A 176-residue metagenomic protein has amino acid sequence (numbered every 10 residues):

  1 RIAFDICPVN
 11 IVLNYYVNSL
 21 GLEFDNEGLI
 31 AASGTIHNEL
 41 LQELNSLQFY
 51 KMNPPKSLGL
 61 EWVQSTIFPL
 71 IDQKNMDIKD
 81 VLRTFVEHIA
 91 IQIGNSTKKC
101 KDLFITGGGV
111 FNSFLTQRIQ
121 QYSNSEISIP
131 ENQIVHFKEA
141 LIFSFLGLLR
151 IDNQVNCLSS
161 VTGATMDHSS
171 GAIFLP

Functional and structural regions predicted by a protein language model:
I2-V86, A90, D152, T162 (+1 more regions): Conserved ATP-utilizing enzyme core subdomain
D5-I6, T106, P130-K138, T162-G163: Active-site nucleophile and cofactor-binding loops and adjacent substrate-binding regions of central metabolic enzymes
P8-L13, F85, L115, H136-E139 (+1 more regions): Catalytic-loop motifs flanking and including active-site residues across diverse enzymes
W62-P69, F114-N124: Acidic-glycine-rich active-site phosphate/pyrophosphate-binding loop
I93-K101: Phosphate/pyrophosphate-binding loops at sites that engage ATP/ADP/AMP, CoA/4′-phosphopantetheine, polyphosphate
C100-I119: Glycine-rich phosphate-binding loops at beta-strand->alpha-helix junctions
Q120-I142: Conserved phosphate-binding/catalytic loops in two-lobed NTP-binding clefts
L146-C157: Alpha-helix capping/hinge segments and adjacent helical runs
